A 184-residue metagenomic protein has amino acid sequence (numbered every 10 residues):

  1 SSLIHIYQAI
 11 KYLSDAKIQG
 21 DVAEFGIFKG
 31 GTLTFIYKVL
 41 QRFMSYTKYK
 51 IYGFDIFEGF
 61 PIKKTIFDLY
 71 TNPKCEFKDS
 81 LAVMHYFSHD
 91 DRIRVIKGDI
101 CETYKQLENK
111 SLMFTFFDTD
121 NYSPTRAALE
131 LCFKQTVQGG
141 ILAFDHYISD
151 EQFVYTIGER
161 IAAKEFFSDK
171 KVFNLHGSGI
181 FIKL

Functional and structural regions predicted by a protein language model:
H5-K17: Conserved alpha-helix/loop element of class I SAM-dependent methyltransferases that forms part of the SAM/SAH-binding
A16-L184: S-adenosylmethionine/decaboxylated-SAM
